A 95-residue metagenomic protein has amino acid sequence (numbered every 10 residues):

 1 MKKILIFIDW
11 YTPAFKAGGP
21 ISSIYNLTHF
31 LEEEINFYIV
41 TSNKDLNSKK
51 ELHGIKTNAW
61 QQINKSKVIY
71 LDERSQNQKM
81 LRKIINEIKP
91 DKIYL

Functional and structural regions predicted by a protein language model:
M1-H53: N-terminal subdomain of nucleotide-sugar transferases
L5-I8, W60-Q62, N86-I88: A short alpha-helix capping/helix-coil boundary motif
P20, N77-Q78: Conserved donor sugar-nucleotide recognition element shared by glycan-biosynthetic enzymes
N26, M80-K83: Alpha-helical elements of Rossmann-like donor-binding domains used by nucleotide-donor carbohydrate transfer enzymes
T28-E33, Q61-S66, D91-Y94: Glycine-rich loops and low-complexity Gly/Arg-rich segments that provide flexible linkers or classic glycine-based
N47-Q76: Conserved nucleotide-sugar phosphate-binding/catalytic loop shared by glycosyltransferases and other
L71-R74, M80-L81, L95: Charged, low-complexity C-terminal accessory regions
K83-L95: Short N-terminal targeting/anchoring amphipathic segment
